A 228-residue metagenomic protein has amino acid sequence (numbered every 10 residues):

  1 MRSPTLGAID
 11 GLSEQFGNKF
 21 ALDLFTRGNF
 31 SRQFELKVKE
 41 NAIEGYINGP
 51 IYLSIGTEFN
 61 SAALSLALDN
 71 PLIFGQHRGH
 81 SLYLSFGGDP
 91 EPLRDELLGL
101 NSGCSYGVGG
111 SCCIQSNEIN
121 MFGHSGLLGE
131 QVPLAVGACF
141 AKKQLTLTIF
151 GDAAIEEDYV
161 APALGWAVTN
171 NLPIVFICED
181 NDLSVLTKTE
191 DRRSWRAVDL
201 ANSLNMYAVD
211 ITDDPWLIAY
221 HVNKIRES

Functional and structural regions predicted by a protein language model:
M1-A67: Conserved acidic/glycine
E14, L24, P50, L84 (+3 more regions): Hydrophobic alpha-helical scaffolding
D23, Q33, F59, P162 (+1 more regions): Generic recognition of stable, solvent-exposed alpha-helical segments in well-folded globular domains
F25, F150-G151, S184-V185: Short, contiguous strand/loop micro-motifs
F25-G28, L64, R94, L164 (+2 more regions): A generic alpha-helix structural signal
L36-K39, Y46-N170, K188-N205: Cofactor-binding active-site loop characterized by glycine-rich and histidine/acidic residues
I149, F176-I177: Residue-level marker for buried hydrophobic side chains located in beta-strands that build the well-ordered beta-sheet
N170, I177-S228: Thiamine diphosphate
